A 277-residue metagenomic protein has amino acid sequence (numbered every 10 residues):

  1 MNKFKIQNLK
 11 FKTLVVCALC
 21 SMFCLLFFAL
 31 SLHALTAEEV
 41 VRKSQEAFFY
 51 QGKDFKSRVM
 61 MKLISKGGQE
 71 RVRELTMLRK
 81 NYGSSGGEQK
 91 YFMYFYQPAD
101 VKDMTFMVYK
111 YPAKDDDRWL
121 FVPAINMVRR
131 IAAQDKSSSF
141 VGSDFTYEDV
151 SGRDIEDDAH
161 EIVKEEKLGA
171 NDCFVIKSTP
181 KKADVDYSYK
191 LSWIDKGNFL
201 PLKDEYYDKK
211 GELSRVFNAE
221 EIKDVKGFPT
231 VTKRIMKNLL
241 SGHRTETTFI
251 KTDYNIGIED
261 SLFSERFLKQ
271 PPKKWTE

Functional and structural regions predicted by a protein language model:
M1-S31: Short, basic, low-complexity termini and linkers enriched in Ser/Thr/Gly/Pro that act as targeting/leader peptides
H33, S65-G67, V101, D184 (+2 more regions): Residue-level signal for secondary-structure boundary sites
A37-A124: N-terminal mature ectodomain segment of secretory-pathway/periplasmic proteins
T76-G83, E161-K167, E220-I222: Short amphipathic beta-strand and strand-loop transition segments with alternating hydrophobic
G86, V101, P112-A113, D158 (+2 more regions): Short solvent-exposed loop/turn micro-motifs enriched in small/polar/acidic residues
Y96, M107-Y109, D117-F121, M127-I131 (+2 more regions): Gly/Pro-enriched, hydrophobic low-complexity segments that function as extracytoplasmic propeptides/linkers
G152-D158, E165: Surface-exposed beta-loop interaction hotspot
R266-T276: Short, low-complexity, Pro/Ser/Thr/Gly-rich segments in the mature regions of secreted, periplasmic
